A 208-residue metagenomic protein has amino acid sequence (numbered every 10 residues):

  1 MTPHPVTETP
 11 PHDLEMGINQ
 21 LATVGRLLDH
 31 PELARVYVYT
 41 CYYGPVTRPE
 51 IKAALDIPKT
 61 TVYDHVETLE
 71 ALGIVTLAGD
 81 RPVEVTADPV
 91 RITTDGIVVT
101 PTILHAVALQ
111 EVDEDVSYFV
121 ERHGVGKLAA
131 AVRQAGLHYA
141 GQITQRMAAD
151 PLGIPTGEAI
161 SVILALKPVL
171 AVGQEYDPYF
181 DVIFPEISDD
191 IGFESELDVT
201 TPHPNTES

Functional and structural regions predicted by a protein language model:
M1-G17, P101-S208: Long, low-complexity, charge-rich intrinsically disordered regions
M1-V24, E32-Y39, T47-R48, T61-H65 (+3 more regions): Secretory targeting signatures
G17-L33, T47, D80-P101, F184-L197: Short, cationic-aromatic polyanion-contact patches
P31-P45, K127-A140: Short amphipathic alpha-helical interface segments
G44-A54, T144-M147: Short acidic, hydrophobic short linear motifs in intrinsically disordered regions
I57-A71, P155-L164: Short amphipathic alpha-helical interaction segments
E70-D80, P168-D177: A short, conserved structural fragment
